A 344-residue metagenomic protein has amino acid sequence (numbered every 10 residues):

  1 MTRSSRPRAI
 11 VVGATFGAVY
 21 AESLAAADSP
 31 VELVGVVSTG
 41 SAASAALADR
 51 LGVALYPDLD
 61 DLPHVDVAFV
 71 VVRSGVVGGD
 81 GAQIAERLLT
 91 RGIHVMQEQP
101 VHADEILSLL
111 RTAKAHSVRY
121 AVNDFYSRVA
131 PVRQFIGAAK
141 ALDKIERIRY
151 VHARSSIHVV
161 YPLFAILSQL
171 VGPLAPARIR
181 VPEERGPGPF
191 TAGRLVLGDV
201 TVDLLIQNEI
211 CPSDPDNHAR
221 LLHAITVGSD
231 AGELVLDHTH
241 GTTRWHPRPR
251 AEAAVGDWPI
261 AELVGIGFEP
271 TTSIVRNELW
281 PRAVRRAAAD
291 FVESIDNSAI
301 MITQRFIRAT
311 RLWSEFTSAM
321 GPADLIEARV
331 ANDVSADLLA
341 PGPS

Functional and structural regions predicted by a protein language model:
M1-L51: N-terminal Rossmann-like dinucleotide-binding module
T2-R3, V67-F69, R285-S344: C-terminal helix-rich "cap/oligomerization" subdomain common to oxidoreductases
V12-T15, V37-G40, V71-G75, E98-P100 (+3 more regions): Structural motif
L33, L55, V95, R119-Y120: Hydrophobic beta-strand scaffold residues
L51-T112: Beta-loop-alpha module in the N-terminal Rossmann-like domain of NAD(P)-dependent dehydrogenases, especially those
M96, V101-I166: A contiguous active-site-proximal alpha/beta segment in oxidoreductase catalytic domains
I148-L222, T226-S229, H240, D337-P341: Rossmann-like dinucleotide-binding domain that binds NAD(P)(H)
E233-I302, S344: C-terminal glycine/acidic-rich active-site capping loop/insertion
